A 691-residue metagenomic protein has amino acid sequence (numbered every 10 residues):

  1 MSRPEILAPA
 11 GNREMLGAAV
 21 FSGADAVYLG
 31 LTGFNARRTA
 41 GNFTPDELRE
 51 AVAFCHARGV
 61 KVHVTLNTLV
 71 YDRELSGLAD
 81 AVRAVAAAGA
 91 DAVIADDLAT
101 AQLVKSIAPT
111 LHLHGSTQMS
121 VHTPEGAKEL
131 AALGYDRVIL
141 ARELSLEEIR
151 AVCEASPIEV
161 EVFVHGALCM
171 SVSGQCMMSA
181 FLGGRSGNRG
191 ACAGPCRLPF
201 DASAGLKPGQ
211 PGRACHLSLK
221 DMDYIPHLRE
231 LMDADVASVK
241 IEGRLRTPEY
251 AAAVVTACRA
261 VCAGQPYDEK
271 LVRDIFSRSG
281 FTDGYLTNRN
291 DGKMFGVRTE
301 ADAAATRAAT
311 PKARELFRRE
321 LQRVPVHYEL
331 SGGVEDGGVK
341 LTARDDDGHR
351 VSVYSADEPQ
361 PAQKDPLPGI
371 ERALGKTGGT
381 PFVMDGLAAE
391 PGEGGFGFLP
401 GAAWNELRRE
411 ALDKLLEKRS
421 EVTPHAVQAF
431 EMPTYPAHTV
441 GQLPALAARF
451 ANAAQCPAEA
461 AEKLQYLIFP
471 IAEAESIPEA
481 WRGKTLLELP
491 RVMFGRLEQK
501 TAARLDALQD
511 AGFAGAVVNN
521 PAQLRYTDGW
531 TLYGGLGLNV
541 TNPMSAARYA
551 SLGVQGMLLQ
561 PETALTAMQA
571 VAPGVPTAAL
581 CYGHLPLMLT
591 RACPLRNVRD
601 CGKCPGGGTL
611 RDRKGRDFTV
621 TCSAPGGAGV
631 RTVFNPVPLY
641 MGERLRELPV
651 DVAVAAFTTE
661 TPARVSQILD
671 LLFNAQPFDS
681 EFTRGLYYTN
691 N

Functional and structural regions predicted by a protein language model:
M1-F21, A26-R37, A51-V52, R58-A86 (+5 more regions): Surface-exposed amphipathic alpha-helical tracts and adjacent flexible/coil segments at the periphery of soluble enzymes
R38-N42: Conserved non-cysteine loop/helix-boundary elements of the Radical SAM core domain that shape
F43-L48: Glycine-rich, highly charged phosphate/nucleotide-binding loops
H122: Active-site PLP-lysine loop of aminotransferase-like
